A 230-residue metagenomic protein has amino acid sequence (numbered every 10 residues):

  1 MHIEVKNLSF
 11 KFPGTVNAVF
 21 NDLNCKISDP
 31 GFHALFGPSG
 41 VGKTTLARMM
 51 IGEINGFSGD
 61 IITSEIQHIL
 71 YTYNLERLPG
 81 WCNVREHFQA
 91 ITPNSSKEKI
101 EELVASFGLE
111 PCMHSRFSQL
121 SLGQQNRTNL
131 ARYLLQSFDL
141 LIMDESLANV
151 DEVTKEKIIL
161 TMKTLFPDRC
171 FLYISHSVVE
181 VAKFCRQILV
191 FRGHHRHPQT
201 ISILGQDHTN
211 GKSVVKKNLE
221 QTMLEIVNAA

Functional and structural regions predicted by a protein language model:
M1-V5, S9-D22, S28, N55: A short, flexible loop at the N-terminus of ABC-type nucleotide-binding domains that lies
F36-P38: The feature captures the beta-strand-to-loop junction immediately N-terminal to the Walker
I51: Helix-to-loop junction immediately C-terminal to a conserved catalytic motif
G80-S95, K99: Q-loop/switch helix immediately C-terminal to the Walker
K97-C112: Conserved ABC ATPase "signature" region
R116-L120, Q124: Conserved ABC ATPase signature
H194-L224: Conserved beta-strand-loop-alpha-helix hinge in the C-terminal portion of ABC ATPase nucleotide-binding domains
